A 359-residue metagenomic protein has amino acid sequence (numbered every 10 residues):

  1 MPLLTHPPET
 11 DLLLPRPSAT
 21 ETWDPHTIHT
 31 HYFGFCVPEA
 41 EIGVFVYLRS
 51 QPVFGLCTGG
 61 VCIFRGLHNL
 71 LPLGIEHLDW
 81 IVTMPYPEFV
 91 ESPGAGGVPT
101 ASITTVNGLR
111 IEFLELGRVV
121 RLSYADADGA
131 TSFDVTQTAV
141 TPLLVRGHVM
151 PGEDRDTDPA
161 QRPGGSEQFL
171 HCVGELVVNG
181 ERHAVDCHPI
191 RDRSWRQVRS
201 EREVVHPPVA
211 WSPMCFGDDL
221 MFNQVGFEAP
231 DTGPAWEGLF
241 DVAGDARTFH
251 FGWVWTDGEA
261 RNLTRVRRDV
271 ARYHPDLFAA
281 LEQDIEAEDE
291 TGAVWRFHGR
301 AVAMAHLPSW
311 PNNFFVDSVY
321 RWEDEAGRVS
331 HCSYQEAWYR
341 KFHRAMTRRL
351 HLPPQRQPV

Functional and structural regions predicted by a protein language model:
M1-V359: Structured soluble/peripheral alpha/beta segments that form catalytic or ligand/cofactor-binding pockets
